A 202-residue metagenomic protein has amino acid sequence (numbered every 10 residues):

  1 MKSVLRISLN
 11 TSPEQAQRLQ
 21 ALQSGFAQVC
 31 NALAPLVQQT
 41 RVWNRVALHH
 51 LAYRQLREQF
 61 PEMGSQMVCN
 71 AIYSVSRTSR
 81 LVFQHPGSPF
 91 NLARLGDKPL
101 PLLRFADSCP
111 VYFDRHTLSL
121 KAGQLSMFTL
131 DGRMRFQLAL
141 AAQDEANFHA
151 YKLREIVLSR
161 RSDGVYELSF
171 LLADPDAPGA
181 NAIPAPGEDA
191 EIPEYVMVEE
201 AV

Functional and structural regions predicted by a protein language model:
M1-V202: Nucleic-acid substrate recognition interfaces
